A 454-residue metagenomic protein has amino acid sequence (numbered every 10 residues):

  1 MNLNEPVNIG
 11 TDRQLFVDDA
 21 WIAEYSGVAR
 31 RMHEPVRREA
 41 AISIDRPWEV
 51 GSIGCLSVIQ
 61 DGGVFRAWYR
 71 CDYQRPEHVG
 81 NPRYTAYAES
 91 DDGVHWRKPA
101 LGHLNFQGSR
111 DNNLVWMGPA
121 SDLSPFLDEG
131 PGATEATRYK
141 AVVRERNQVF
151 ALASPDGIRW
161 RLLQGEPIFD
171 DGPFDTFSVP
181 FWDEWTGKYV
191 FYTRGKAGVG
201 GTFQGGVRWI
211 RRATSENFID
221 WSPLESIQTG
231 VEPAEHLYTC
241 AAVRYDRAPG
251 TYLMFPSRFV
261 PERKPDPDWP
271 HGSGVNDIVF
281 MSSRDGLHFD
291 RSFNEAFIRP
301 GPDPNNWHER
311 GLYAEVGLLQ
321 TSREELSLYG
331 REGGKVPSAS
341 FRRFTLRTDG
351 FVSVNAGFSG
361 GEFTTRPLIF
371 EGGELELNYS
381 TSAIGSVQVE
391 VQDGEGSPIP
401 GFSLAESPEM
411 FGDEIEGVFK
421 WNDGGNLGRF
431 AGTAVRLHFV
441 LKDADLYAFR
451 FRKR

Functional and structural regions predicted by a protein language model:
M1-R454: Carbohydrate-active catalytic/glycan-binding domains of CAZyme proteins, especially the secreted or lumenal ectodomains
